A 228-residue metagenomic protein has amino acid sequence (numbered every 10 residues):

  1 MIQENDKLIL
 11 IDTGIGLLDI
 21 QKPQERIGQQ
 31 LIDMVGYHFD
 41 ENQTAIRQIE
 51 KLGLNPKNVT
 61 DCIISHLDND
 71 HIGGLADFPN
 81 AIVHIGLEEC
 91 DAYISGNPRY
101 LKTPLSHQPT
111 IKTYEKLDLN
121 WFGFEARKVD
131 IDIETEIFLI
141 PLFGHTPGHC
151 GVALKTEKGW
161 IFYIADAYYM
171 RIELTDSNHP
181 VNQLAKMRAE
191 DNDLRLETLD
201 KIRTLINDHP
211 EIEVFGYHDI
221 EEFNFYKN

Functional and structural regions predicted by a protein language model:
M1-A45, V152-A165: Conserved beta-strand hairpin/beta-sheet module of binuclear metal-dependent hydrolase folds, prominently
M1-Q3, I9, N120-E157: Core dinuclear metal-dependent hydrolase active-site scaffold
T13-G16, L67, G144-T146, A165-A167 (+1 more regions): Active-site metal-binding loops of divalent metal-dependent hydrolases
L17-D19, D91, R171, F223: Feature marks short, surface-exposed loop/turn motifs that line or immediately flank catalytic pockets and channel
D33-R47, E157-N228: Cap/insert and terminal regions of metallo-dependent hydrolase folds
Y37-L54, N58, I82, G86-P141 (+1 more regions): Metallo-beta-lactamase
V59-D70: Metallo-beta-lactamase
I72-N80: Conserved nucleotide-sugar donor-interacting segment of glycosyltransferase catalytic cores, predominantly GT-B
